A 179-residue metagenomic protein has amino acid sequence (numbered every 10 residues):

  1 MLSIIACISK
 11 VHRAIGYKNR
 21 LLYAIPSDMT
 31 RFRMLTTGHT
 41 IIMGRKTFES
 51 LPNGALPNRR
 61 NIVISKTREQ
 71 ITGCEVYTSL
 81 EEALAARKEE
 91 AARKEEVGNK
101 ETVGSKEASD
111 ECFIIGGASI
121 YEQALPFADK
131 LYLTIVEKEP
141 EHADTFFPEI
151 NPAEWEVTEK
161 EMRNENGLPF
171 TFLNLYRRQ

Functional and structural regions predicted by a protein language model:
M1-Q179: Enzymes that bind and transform nitrogen-containing heteroaromatic metabolites
